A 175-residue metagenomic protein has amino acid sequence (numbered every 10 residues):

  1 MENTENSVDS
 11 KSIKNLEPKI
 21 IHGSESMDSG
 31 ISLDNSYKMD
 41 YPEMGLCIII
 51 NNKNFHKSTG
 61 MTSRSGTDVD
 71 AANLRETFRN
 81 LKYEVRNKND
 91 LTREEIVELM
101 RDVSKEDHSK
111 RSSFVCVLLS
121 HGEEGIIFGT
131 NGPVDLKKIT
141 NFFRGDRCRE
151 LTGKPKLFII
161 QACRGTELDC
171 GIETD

Functional and structural regions predicted by a protein language model:
M1-V115: Boundary/activation segment at the start of structured domains
G45, G153-P155: Short glycine-/polar-rich loops that comprise or flank the Walker A/P-loop and associated switch/sensor motifs
I48, V115-L119, L157-I159: Structural motif
N52-F55, D90-R93, S120-E124, G132-V134 (+1 more regions): Conserved beta-strand elements of beta-rich interaction domains across eukaryotes, especially beta-propellers
T59-S65, D90, M100-R101, F128-G132 (+2 more regions): Short coil/turn segments at secondary-structure boundaries
L81-V85, S104-R111, E124, R147-L151 (+1 more regions): Eukaryotic basic, amphipathic alpha-helical target segments in cytosolic regions
L119-T152, D169-T174: A short, glycine/acidic-enriched catalytic loop
K154, A162-C163: Eukaryotic endomembrane system proteins
